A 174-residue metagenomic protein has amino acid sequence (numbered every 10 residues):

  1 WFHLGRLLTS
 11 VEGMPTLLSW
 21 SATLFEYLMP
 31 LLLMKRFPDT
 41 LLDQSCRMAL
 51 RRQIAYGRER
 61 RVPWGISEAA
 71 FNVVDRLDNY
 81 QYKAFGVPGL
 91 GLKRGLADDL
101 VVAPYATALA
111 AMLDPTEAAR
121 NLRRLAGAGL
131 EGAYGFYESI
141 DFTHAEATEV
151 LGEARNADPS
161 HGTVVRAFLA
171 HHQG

Functional and structural regions predicted by a protein language model:
W1-G174: Ser/Thr/Asn(+Pro)-rich, low-complexity disordered segments
